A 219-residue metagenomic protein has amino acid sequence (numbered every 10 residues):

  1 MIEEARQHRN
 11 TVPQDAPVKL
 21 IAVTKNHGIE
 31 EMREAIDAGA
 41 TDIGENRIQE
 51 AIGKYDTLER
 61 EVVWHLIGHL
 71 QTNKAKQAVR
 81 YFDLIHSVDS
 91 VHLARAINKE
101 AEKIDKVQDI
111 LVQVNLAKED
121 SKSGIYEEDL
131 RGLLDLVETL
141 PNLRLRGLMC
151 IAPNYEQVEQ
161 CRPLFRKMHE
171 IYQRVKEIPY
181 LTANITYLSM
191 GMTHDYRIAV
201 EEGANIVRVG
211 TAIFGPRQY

Functional and structural regions predicted by a protein language model:
M1-H194, V200-E202, F214-P216: Conserved alpha/beta-domain cores
N205-I206: Divalent-metal-activated hydrolytic enzyme cores
V209-Y219: Short C-terminal tail/terminal secondary-structure segment of NAD(P)H-dependent dehydrogenase/reductase domains
